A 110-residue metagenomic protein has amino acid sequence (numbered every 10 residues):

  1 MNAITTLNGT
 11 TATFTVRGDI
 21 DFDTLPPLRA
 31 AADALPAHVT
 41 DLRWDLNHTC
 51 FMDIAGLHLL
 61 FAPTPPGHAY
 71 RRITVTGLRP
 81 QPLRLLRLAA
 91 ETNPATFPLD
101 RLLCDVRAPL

Functional and structural regions predicted by a protein language model:
M1-L110: STAS-like cytosolic regulatory interaction modules
